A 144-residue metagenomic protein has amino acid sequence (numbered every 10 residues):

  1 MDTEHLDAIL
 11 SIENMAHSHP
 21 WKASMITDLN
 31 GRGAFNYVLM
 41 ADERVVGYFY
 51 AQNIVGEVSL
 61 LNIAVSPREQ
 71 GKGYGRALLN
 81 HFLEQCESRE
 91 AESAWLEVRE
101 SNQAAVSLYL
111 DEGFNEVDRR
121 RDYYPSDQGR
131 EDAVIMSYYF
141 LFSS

Functional and structural regions predicted by a protein language model:
T3-R68, K72, L79-H81, Q85 (+3 more regions): Acetyl-CoA-dependent GNAT
L60, A94-V98: Conserved hydrophobic beta-strand within the GNAT/NAT acetyltransferase core sheet that lines the active-site cleft
G75, L79, N102-A105, D122-D127: Short glycine/proline-centered loop/turn elements that form peptide/ligand docking sites
R76, Q128-Y138: Accessory recognition modules or surfaces
F82-C86, A94, A105: Short hydrophobic clusters on alpha-helical segments that form packing/core surfaces in small helical domains
E97, L110, N115-D132: Conserved catalytic-core motifs of GNAT/GCN5-like acyltransferases
